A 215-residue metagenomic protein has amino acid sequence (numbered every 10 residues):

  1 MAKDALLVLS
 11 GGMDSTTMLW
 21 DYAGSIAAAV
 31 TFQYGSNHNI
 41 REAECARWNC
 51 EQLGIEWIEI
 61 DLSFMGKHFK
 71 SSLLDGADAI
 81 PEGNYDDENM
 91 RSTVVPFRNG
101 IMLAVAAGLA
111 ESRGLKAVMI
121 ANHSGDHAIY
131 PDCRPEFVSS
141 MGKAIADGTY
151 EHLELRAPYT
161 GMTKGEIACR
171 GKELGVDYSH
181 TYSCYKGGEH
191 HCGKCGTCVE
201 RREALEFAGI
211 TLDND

Functional and structural regions predicted by a protein language model:
M1-G175: ATP-dependent adenylation/nucleotidyltransferase module used to activate substrates
P81, L174-Y178, R202-E206: A polyampholytic, Gly/Pro-enriched intrinsically disordered region
A104, H180-E203: Local cysteine-cluster metal-coordination motifs and their immediate loop/turn environment, predominantly Fe-S cluster
T149, E206-G209: Short amphipathic alpha-helical interaction/hinge segments
G187-G188, G209-D215: Short cysteine/histidine-rich metal-coordination sites, predominantly Zn2+-binding motifs
